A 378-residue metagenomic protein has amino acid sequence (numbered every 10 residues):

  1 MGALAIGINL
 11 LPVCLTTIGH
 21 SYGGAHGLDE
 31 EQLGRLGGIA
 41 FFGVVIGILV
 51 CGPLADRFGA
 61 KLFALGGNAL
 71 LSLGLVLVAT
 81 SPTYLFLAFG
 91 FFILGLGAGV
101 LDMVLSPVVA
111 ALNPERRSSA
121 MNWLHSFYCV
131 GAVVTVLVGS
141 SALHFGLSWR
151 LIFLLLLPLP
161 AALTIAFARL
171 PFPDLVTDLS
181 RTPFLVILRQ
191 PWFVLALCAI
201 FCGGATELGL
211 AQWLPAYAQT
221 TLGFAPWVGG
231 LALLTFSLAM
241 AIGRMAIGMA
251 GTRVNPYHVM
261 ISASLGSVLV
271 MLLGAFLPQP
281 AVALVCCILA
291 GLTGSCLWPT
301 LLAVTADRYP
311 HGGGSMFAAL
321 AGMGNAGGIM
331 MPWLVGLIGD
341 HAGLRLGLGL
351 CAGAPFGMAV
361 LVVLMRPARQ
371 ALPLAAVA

Functional and structural regions predicted by a protein language model:
M1-G23, L210-P215: Extracytoplasmic
L11-P12, Q190-I242: Extracytoplasmic gate region of multi-pass secondary transporters
R35-G52, L234-A246: Central cavity-lining transmembrane alpha-helices of secondary-active solute carriers, predominantly the Major
V45-L85: Conserved MFS/SLC helix-loop-helix module at the cytosolic interface between two early adjacent transmembrane helices
I46-G59, G243-N255, G339-D340: Helix-to-loop junctions at the C-terminal end of transmembrane segments in multipass secondary transporters
G59, T80-L85, P114, G223 (+3 more regions): Helix-breaking motifs and short loop linkers at transmembrane-helix boundaries and internal kinks in secondary membrane
G90-S126: Cytoplasmic helix-loop-helix junction between adjacent transmembrane helices in 12-TM secondary transporters
E115-R116, W123-F172: Helix-loop-helix hairpin linking two adjacent transmembrane segments in secondary transporters
